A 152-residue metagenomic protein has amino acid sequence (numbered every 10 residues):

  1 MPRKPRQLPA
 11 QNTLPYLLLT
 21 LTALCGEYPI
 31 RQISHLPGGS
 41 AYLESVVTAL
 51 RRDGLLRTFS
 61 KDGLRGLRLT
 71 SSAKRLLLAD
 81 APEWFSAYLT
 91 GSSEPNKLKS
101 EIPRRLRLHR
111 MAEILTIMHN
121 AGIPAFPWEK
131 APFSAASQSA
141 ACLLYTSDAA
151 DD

Functional and structural regions predicted by a protein language model:
M1-W84: Basic, Lys/Arg-rich alpha-helical nucleic-acid-recognition elements, primarily the DNA-binding modules of transcription
F59, L64-L144: Nucleic-acid-binding surface
Y145-D152: Conserved small/polar residues in nucleotide/adenosyl-binding loops
